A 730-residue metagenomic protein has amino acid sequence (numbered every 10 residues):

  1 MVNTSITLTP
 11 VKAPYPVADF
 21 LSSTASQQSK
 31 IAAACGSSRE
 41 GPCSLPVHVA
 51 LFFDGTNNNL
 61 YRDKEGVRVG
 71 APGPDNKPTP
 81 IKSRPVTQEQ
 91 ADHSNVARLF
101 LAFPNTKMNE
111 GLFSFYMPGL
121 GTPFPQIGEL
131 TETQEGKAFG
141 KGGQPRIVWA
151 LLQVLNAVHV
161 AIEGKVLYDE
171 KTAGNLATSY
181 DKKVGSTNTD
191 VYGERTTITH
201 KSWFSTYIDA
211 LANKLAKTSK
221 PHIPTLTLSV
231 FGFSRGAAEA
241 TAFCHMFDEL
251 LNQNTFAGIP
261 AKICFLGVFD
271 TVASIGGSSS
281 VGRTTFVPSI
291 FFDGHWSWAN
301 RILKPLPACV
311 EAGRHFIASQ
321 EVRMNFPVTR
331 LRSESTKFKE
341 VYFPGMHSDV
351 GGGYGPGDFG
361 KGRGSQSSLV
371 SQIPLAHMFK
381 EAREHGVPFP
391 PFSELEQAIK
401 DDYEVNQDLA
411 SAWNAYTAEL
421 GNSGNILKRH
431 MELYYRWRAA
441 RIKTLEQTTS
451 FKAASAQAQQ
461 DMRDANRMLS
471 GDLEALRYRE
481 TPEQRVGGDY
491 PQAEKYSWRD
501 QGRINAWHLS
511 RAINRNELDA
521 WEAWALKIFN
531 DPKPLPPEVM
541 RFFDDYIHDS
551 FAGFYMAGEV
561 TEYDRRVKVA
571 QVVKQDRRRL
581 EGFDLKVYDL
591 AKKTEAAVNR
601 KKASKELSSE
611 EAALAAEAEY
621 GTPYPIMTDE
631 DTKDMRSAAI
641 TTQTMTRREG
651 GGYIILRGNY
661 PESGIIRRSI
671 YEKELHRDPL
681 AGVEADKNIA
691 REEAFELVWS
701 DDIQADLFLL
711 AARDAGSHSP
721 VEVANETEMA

Functional and structural regions predicted by a protein language model:
V2-A730: Active-site- or binding-pocket-proximal scaffold segments within functional domains
